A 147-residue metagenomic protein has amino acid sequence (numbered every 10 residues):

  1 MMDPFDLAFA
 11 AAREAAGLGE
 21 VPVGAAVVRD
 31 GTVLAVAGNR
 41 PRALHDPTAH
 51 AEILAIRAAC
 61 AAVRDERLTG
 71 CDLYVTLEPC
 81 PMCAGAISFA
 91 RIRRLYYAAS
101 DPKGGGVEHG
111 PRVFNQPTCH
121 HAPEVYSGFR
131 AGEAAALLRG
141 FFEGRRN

Functional and structural regions predicted by a protein language model:
M1-L18, P79-N147: Zinc-dependent deaminase
A8, A12-A15, A25, A35 (+2 more regions): Small-residue (primarily alanine) positions within well-ordered alpha-helices, especially packing/interaction faces
G19-V23, T69: Short, basic and Ser/Thr-rich N-terminal targeting/leader segments
V23-G31: Short beta-strand scaffold segments in enzyme catalytic cores
R29-D30, R57, T69: A cytosolic small-molecule/anion-sensing beta-strand core signal
L34-P41: Short beta->alpha transition motifs characteristic of CBS
A43-L54: A short, polar/charged loop-to-alpha-helix boundary motif
D65-L77: Immediate flanking context of iron-sulfur cluster ligation sites
